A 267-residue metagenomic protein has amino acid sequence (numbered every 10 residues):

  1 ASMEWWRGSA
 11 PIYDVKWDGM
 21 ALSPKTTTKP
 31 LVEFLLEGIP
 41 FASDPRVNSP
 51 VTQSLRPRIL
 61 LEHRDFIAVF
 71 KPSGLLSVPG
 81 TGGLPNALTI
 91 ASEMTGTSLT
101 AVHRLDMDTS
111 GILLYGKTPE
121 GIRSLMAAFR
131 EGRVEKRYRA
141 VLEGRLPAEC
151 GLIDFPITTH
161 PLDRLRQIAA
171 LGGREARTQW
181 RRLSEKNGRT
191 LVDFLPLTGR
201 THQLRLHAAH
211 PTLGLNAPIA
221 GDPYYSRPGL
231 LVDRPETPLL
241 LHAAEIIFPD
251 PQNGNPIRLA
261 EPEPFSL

Functional and structural regions predicted by a protein language model:
A1-R177, S184-N187, L240, P262-S266: RNA pseudouridine synthases
W6, L84-A87, T159-P161, T178 (+1 more regions): Pseudouridine synthase
V15, P249-D250: Hydrophobic alpha-helical segments, especially N-terminal targeting/anchoring helices
L259: Catalytic machinery of carbohydrate-active enzymes, primarily nucleotide-sugar-dependent glycosyltransferases
